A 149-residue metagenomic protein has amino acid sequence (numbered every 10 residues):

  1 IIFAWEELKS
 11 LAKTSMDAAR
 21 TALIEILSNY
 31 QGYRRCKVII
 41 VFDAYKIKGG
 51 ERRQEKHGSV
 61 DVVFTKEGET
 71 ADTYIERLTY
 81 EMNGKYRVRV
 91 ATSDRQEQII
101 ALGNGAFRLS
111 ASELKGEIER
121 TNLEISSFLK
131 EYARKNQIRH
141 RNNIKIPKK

Functional and structural regions predicted by a protein language model:
I1-K149: Nuclease catalytic cores that cleave nucleic-acid phosphodiester bonds, predominantly acidic two-metal-ion
